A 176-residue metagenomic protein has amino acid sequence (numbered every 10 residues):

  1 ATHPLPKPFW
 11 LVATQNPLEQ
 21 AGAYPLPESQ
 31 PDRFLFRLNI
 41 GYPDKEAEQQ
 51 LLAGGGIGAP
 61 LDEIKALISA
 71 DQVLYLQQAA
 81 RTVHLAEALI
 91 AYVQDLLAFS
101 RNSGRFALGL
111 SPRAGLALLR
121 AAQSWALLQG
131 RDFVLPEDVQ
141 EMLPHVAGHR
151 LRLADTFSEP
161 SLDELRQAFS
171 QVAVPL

Functional and structural regions predicted by a protein language model:
A1-I68, V73-V83, Q123-W125: Canonical AAA+ ATPase core
E19-G22, P27, N39, A53-G56 (+7 more regions): Signal for well-folded cores of large energy- and translation-related assemblies
Y42, V83-E87, G130-F133: Residues at alpha-helix boundaries and short interhelical turns
E63-L118: Conserved AAA+ ATPase small/helical "lid" subdomain
N102-L176: C-terminal engagement/docking regions of AAA+ P-loop ATPases
